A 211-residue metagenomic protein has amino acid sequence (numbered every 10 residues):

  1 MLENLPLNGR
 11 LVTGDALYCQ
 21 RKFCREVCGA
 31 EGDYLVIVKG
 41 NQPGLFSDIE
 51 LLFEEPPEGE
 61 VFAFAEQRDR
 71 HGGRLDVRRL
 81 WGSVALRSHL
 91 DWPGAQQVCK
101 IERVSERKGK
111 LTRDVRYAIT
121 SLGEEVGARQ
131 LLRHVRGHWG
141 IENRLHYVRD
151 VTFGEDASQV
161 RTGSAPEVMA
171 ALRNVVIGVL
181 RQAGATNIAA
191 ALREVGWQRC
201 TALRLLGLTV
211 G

Functional and structural regions predicted by a protein language model:
M1-T13, C19-K22: Conserved, well-structured functional cores that handle cations and Mg-NTP chemistry
E3, G32, E54, E58 (+2 more regions): Generic secondary-structure signature for well-ordered alpha-helical cores
L11-C19, Y34, A118, W139-H146 (+1 more regions): Short, conserved catalytic/metal-binding motifs centered on acidic residues
Y18-Q20, P43-G44: Short, active-site-adjacent cap segments at secondary-structure transitions
C24-G32: Short, surface-exposed basic-aromatic patches at helix termini and helix-loop junctions that form
D33-G137: An anionic, glycine-rich sequence signature occurring as long contiguous blocks
E125-V160: Short amphipathic alpha-helical "interface-anchor" segments enriched in bulky aromatics
V148-G211: A short, flexible helix-boundary coil/loop motif
